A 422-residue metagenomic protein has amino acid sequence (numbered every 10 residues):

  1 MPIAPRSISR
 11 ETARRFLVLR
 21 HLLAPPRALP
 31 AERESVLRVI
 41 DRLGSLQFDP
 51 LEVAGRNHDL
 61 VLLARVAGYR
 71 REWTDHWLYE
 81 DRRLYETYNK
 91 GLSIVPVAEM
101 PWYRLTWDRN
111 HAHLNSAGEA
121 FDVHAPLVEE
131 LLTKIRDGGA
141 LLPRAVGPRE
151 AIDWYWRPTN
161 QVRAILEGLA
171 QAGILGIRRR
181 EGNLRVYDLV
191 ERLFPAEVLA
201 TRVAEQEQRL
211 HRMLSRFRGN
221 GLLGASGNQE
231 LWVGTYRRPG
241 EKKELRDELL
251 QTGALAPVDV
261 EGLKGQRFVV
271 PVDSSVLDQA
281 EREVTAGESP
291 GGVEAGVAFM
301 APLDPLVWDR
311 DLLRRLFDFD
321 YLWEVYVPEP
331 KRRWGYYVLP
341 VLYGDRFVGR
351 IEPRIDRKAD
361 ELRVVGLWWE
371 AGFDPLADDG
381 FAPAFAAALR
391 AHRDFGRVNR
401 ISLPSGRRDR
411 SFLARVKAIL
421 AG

Functional and structural regions predicted by a protein language model:
M1-G422: Long, charged, low-complexity, helical-prone intrinsically disordered regions
